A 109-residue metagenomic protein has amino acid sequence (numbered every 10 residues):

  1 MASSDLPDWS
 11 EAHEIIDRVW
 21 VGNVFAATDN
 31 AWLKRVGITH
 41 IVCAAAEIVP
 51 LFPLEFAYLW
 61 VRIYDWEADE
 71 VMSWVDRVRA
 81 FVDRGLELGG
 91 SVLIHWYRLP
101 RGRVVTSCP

Functional and structural regions predicted by a protein language model:
A2-I94: Cysteine-based protein phosphatase catalytic domain of the PTP/DSP
G89-P109: A phosphate-binding catalytic loop at a beta-strand-loop-alpha-helix junction that coordinates phosphoryl groups
